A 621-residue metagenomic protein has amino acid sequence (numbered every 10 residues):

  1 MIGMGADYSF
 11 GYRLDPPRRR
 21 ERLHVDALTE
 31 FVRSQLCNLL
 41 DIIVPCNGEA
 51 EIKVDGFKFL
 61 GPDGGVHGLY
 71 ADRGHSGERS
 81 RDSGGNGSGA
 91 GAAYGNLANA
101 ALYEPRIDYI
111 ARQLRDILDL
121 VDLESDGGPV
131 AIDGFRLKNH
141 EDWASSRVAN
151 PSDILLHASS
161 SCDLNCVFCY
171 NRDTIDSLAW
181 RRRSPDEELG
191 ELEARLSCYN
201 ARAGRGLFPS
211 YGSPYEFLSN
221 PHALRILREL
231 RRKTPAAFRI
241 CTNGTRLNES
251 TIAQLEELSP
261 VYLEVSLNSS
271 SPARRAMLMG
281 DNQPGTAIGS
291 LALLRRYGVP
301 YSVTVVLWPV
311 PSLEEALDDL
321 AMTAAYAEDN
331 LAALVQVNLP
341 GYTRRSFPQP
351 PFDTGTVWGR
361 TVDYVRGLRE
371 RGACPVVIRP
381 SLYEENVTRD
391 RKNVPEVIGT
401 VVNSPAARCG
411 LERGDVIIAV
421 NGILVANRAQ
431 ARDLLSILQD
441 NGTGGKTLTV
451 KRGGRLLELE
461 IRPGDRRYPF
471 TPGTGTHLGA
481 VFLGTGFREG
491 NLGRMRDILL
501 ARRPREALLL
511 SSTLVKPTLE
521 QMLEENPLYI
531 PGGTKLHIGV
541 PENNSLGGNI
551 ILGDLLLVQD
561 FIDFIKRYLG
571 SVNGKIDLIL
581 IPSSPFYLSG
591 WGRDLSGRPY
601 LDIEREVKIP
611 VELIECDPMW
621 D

Functional and structural regions predicted by a protein language model:
G127-A131, E141-E187: Canonical Radical SAM [4Fe-4S] cluster-binding loop centered on the CxxxCxxC motif and its immediate flanking residues
D153, D173-E187, Y199-N220, L227-N248 (+3 more regions): Core AdoMet radical
R202-P209, G285-R379: Conserved C-terminal portion of the radical SAM core fold that forms the substrate/S-adenosylmethionine-binding
T242-N243, L509-V515, P582-P585, S589 (+1 more regions): Structural motif
Y364-A373, R379, Y383-V387, D433-G475: PDZ-domain C-terminal substructure recognizer with occasional recognition of PDZ-binding tails
L382-A419, I423-A426: PDZ/PDZ-like domain segments forming the peptide/carboxylate-binding groove, activating on the N-terminal beta-strands
M495-V558, I562: Redox- and metal-dependent alpha/beta enzyme cores, enriched for Fe-S-associated oxidoreductases and cofactor-handling
P541-D602: Cofactor-cradling patches in redox/metallo enzymes
